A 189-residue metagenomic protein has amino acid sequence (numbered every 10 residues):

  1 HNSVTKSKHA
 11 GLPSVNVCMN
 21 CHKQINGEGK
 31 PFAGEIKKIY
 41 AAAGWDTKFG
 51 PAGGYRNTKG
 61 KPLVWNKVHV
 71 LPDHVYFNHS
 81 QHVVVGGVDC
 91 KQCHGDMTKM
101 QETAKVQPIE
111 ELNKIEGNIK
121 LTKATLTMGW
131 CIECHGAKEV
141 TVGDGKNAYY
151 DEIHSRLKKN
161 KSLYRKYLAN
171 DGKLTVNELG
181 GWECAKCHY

Functional and structural regions predicted by a protein language model:
H1-Y189: Short sequence/structural segments immediately N-terminal
